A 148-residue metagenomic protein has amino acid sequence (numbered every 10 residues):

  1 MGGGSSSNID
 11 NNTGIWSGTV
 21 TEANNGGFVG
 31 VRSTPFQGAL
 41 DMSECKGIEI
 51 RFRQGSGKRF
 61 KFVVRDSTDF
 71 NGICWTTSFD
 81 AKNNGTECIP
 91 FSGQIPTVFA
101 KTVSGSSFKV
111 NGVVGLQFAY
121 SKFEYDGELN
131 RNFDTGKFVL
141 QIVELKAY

Functional and structural regions predicted by a protein language model:
M1-Y148: Beta-rich carbohydrate-recognition modules and glycan-binding surfaces
